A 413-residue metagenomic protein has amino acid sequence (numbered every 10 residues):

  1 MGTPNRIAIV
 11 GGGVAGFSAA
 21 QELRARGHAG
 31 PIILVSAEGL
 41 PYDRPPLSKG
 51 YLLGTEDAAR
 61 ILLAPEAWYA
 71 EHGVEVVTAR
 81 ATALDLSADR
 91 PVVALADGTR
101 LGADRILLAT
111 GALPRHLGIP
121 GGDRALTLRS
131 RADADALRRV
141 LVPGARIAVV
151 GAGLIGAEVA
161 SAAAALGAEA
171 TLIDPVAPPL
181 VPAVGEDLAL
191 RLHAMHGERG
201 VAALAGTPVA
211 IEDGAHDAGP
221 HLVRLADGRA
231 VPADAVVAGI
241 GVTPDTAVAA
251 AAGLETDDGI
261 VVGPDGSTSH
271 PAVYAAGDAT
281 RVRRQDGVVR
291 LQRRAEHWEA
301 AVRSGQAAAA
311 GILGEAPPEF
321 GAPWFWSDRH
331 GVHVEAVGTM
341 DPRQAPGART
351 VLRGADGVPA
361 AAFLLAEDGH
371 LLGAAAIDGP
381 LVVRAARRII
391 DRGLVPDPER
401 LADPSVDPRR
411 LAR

Functional and structural regions predicted by a protein language model:
G2-N5, A279-P380: Mid-to-C-terminal Rossmann-like scaffold of FAD/NAD(P)H-dependent oxidoreductases
G2-V74, A162-V184, A385: Beta1-alpha1 glycine-rich phosphate/pyrophosphate-binding loop at the start of Rossmann-like nucleotide-binding domains
A79-R90, A205-A218: A conserved short coil-to-beta-strand element within the FAD-binding core of flavoproteins
T110-L166: Glycine-rich dinucleotide-binding loop and its adjacent helix/turn
D123-G144, G219, R224, R229-A307: FAD-site-proximal beta/loop scaffold in flavoenzymes
R146, I155-A210, G321-W326: Rossmann-like dinucleotide-binding cores of NAD(P)H-dependent redox enzymes
G354-R413: C-terminal auxiliary extensions adjacent to catalytic cores
